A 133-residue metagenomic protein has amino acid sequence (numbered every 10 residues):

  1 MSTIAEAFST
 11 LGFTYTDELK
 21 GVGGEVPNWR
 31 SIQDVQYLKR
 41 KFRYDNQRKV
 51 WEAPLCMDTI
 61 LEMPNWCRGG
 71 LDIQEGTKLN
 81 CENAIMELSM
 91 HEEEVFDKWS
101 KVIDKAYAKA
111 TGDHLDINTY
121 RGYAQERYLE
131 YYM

Functional and structural regions predicted by a protein language model:
S2-E6, T10-T14, L19, G24-M133: Active-site and adjacent loop segments of nucleotide-processing enzymes that use two-metal-ion phosphate chemistry
